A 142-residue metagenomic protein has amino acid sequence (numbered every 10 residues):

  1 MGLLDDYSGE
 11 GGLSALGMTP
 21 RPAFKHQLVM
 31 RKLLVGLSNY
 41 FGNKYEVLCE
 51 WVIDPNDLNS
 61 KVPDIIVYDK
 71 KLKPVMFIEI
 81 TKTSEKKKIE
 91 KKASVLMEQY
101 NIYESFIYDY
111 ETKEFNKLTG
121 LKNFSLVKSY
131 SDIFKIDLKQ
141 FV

Functional and structural regions predicted by a protein language model:
M1-V142: Gly/Pro/Ser/Thr-rich low-complexity, intrinsically disordered segments predominantly at protein N-termini
